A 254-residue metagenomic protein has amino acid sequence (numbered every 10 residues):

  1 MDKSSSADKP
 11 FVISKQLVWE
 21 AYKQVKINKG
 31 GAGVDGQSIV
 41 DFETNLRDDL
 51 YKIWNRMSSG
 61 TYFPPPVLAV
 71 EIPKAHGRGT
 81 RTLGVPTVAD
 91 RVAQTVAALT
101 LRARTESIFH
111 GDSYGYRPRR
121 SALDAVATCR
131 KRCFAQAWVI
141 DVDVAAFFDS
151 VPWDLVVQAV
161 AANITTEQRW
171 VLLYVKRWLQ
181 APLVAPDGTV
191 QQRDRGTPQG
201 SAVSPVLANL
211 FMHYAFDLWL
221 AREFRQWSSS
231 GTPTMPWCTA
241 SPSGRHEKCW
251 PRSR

Functional and structural regions predicted by a protein language model:
M1-R47, Y51: Non-catalytic, polymerase-adjacent accessory regions of viral genome-replication enzymes
I13-G30, L68-A69, L99-R104, F134 (+1 more regions): Short, compositionally biased low-complexity segments
K15, W19, M57-S59, G79: Non-catalytic regulatory/linker segments of enzymes
K52, R56-E71, I108-R254: Conserved polymerase palm-domain catalytic core
R81-T87: Conserved phosphate-binding loops in nucleotide/dinucleotide-binding enzymes
V88-A89, A93-V96, R130: Duplex nucleic acid-engaging cores and interfaces of nucleic-acid transaction enzymes
Q94-D112: Electropositive, glycine- and tryptophan-enriched low-complexity nucleic-acid-binding patches
